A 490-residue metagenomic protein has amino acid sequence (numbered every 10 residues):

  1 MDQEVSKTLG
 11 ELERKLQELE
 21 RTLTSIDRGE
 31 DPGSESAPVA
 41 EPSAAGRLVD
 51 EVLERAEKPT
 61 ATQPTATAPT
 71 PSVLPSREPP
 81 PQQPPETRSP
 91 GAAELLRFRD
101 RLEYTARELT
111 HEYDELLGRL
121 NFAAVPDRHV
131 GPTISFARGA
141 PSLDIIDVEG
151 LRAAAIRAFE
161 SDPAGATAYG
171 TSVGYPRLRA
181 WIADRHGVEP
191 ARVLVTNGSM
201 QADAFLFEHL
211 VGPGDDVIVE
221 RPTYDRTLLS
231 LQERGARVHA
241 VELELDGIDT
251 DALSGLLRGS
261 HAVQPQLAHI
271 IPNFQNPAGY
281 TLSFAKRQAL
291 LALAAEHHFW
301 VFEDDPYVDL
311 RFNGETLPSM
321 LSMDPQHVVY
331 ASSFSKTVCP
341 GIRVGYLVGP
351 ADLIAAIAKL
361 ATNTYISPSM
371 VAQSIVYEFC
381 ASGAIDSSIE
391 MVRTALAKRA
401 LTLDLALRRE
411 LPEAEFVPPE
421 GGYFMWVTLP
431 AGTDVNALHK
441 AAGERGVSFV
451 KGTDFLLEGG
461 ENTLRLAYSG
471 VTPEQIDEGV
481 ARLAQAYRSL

Functional and structural regions predicted by a protein language model:
S6-E13, Q17-D27: Long amphipathic alpha-helical coiled-coil
V39-P90: Long, low-complexity intrinsically disordered regions
V73, R77-E78, Q82-T87, T110-M200 (+4 more regions): N-terminal small-domain helix-loop-helix segment of the aminotransferase-like
R77, S89-P90, E444-R445, L457-L490: PLP-dependent enzyme catalytic core of the Aspartate aminotransferase-like
E160-H298, D309-M323, H327-V329, L396 (+1 more regions): Conserved core of the PLP fold type I
D309, L321-A356, P368-V371: Active-site PLP attachment segment
I357-T362, A381-D404: Structural signature of PLP-dependent enzymes
Y377, T394-D404, E415-T428: Conserved glycine-rich beta-strand-loop-beta hairpin in the small C-terminal domain of fold type I
